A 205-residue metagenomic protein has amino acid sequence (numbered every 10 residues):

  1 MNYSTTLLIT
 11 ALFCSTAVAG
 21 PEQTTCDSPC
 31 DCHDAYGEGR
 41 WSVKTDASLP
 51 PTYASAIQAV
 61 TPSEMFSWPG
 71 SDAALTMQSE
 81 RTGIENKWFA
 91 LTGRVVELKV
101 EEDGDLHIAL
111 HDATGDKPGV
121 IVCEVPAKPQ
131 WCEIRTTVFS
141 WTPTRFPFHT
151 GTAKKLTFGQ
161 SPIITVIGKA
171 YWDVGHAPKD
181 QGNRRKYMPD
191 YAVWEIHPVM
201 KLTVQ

Functional and structural regions predicted by a protein language model:
M1-T5: Positively charged n-region of N-terminal signal peptides that target proteins for export
T6-S15: Bacterial N-terminal signal peptides
G20-Q205: OB-fold and OB-like single-stranded nucleic-acid-recognition modules and their adjacent interaction interfaces
